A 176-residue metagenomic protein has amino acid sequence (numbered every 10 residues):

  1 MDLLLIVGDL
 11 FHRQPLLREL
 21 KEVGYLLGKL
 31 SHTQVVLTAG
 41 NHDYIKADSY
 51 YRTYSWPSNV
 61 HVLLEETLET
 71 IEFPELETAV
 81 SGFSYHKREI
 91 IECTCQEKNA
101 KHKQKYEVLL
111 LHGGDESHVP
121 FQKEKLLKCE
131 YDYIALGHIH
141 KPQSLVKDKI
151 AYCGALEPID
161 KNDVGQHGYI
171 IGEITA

Functional and structural regions predicted by a protein language model:
L3, R13-A151, A155-G168, E173: His/Asp/Glu-rich metal-coordinating catalytic cores of metallo-dependent phosphodiesterases/hydrolases acting on
